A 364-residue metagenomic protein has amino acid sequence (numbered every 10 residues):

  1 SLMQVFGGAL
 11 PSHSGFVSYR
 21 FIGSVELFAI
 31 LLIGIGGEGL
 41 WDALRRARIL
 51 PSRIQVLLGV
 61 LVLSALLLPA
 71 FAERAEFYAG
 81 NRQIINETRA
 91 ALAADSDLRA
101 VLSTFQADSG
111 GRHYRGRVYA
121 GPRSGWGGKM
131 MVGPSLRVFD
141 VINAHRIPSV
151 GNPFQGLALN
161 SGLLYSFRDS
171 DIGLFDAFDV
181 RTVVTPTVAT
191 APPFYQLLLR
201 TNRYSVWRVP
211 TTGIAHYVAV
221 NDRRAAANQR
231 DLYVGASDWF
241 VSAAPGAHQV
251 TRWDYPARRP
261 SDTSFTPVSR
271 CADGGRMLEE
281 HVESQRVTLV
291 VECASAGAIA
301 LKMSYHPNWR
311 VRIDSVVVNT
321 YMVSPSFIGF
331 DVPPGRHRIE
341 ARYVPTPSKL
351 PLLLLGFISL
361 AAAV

Functional and structural regions predicted by a protein language model:
S1, F21-G23, A29-I30, R123-W126 (+6 more regions): Short, glycine-/Ser/Thr-/acidic-enriched flexible segments
S1, G23, Y119-A120, V184 (+4 more regions): Structured core elements
S1-T88, T182, R336-R342, K349-V364: Membrane-embedded transmembrane-helix bundle of lipid-linked glycan/lipid transferases
A43-L44, L136-V141, T201-Y204, R224-Q229 (+5 more regions): Short, low-complexity, polar/charged sequence segments that are solvent-exposed and flexible
L68-R286, V290-A294, S304, D314-V316: Extracytoplasmic
Y255-V364: Active-site-proximal, structured, solvent-exposed surfaces of multi-pass membrane proteins that position macromolecular
